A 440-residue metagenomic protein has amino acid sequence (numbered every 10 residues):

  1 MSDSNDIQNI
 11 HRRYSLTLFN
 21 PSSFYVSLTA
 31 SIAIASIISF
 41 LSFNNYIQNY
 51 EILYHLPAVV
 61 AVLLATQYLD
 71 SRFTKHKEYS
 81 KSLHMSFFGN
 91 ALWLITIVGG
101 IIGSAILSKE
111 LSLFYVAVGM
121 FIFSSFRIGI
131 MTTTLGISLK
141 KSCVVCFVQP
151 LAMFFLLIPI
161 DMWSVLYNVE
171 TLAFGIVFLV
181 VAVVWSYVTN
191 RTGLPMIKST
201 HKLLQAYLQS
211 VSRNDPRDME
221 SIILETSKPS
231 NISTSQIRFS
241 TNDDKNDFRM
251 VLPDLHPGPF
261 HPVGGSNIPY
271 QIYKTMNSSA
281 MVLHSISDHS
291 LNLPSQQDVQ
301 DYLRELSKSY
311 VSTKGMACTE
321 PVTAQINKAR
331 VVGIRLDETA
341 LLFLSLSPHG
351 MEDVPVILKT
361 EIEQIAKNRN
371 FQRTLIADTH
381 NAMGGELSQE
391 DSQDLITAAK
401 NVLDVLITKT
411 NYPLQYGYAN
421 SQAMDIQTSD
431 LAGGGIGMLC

Functional and structural regions predicted by a protein language model:
S2-C440: Terminal domain-initiation and capping elements
